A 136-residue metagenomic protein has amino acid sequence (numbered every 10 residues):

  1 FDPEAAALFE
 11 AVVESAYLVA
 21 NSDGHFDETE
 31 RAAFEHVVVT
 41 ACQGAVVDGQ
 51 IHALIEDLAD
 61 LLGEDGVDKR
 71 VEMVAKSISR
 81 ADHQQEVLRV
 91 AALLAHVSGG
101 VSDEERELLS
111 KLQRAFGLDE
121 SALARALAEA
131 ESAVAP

Functional and structural regions predicted by a protein language model:
F1-P136: Small-residue-enriched hydrophobic alpha-helices in membranes
